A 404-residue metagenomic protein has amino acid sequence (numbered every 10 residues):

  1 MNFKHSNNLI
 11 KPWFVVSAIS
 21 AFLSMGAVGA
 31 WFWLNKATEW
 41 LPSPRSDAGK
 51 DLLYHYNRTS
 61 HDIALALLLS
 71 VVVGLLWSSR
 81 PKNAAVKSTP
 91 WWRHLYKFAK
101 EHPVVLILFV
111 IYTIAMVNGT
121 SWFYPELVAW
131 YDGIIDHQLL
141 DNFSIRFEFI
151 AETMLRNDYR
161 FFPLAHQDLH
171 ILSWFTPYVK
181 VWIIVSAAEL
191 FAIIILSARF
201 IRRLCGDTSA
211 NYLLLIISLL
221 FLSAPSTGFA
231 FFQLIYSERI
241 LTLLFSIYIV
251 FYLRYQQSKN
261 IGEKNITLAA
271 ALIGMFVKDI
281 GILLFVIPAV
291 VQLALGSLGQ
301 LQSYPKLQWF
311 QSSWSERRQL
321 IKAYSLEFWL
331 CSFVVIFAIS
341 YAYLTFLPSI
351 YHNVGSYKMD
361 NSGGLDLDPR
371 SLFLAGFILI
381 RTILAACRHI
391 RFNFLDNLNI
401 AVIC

Functional and structural regions predicted by a protein language model:
M1-G29, L53-M116: Start-transfer (signal-anchor) and selected internal transmembrane alpha helices of multi-pass inner/ER membrane
S20-W33, F98-G133, V334-F346: Transmembrane signal-anchor helices characteristic of membrane glycosylation enzymes that use polyprenol
L41-A48, V105-F161, L169-W174, I240: Extracytoplasmic loop-helix module adjacent to an early transmembrane segment
I184-D207, I247-V250: Transmembrane-helix motifs of polytopic, lipid-linked glycan transferases
S197-S226, T242-L243: Transmembrane-helix signature of polytopic, membrane-embedded enzymes that assemble or transfer cell-envelope glycans
F245-K264, G274, L298-Q302: Membrane-interface transmembrane helices that cradle and orient dolichyl/undecaprenyl
E263-D279, L284-V290: Membrane-interface alpha helices of multi-pass inner-membrane proteins
L283-I336, S356-G363: Perimembrane helix-loop-helix junctions
